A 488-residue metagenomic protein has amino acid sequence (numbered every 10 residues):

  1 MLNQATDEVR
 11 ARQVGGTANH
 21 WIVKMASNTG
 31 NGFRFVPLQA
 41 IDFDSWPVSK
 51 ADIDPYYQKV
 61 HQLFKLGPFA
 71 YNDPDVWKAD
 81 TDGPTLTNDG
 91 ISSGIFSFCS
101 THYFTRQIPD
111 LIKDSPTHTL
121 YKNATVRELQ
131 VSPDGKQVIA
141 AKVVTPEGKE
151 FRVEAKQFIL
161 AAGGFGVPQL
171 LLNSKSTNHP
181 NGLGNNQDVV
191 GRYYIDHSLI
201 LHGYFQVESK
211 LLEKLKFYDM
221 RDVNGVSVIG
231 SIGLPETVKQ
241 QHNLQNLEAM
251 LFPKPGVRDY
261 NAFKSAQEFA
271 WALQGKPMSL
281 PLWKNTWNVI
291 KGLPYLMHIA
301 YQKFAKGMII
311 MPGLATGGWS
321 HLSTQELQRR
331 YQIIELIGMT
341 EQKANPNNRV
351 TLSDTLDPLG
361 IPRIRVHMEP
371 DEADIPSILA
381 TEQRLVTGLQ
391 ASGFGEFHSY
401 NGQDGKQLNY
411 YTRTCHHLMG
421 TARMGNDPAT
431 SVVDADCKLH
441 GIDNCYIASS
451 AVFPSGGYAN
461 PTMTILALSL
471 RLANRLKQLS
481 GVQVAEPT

Functional and structural regions predicted by a protein language model:
M1, L129, K142-R221, S449 (+2 more regions): Glycine-rich loop(s) and the adjacent beta-strand/alpha-helix scaffold that form part
N3-T6, K24, V36-V138, Y411-T414: Conserved redox-cofactor binding core of oxidoreductases
A5-E8, W46, F64, Q187-V190 (+5 more regions): FAD cofactor-binding and catalytic pocket of flavoenzymes
R12-A26, F158, A162-Q169: FAD-binding core of FAD-dependent oxidoreductases, characterized by glycine-rich FAD pyrophosphate-binding loops
V23-K24, G32-R34, V131, P168-S174: Short, solvent-exposed loop/turn and secondary-structure capping segments
D80, P84, N88-I91, F96-H102 (+5 more regions): Mobile, glycine/GP-rich and aromatic-enriched active-site lid/loop segments adjacent to catalytic centers
Y121-D134, L314-R349, L359-G456, T462: A glycine-rich dinucleotide-binding beta-alpha-beta segment and adjacent secondary-structure elements that constitute
S455-L476: A conserved FAD-binding loop/helix module that cradles the flavin
